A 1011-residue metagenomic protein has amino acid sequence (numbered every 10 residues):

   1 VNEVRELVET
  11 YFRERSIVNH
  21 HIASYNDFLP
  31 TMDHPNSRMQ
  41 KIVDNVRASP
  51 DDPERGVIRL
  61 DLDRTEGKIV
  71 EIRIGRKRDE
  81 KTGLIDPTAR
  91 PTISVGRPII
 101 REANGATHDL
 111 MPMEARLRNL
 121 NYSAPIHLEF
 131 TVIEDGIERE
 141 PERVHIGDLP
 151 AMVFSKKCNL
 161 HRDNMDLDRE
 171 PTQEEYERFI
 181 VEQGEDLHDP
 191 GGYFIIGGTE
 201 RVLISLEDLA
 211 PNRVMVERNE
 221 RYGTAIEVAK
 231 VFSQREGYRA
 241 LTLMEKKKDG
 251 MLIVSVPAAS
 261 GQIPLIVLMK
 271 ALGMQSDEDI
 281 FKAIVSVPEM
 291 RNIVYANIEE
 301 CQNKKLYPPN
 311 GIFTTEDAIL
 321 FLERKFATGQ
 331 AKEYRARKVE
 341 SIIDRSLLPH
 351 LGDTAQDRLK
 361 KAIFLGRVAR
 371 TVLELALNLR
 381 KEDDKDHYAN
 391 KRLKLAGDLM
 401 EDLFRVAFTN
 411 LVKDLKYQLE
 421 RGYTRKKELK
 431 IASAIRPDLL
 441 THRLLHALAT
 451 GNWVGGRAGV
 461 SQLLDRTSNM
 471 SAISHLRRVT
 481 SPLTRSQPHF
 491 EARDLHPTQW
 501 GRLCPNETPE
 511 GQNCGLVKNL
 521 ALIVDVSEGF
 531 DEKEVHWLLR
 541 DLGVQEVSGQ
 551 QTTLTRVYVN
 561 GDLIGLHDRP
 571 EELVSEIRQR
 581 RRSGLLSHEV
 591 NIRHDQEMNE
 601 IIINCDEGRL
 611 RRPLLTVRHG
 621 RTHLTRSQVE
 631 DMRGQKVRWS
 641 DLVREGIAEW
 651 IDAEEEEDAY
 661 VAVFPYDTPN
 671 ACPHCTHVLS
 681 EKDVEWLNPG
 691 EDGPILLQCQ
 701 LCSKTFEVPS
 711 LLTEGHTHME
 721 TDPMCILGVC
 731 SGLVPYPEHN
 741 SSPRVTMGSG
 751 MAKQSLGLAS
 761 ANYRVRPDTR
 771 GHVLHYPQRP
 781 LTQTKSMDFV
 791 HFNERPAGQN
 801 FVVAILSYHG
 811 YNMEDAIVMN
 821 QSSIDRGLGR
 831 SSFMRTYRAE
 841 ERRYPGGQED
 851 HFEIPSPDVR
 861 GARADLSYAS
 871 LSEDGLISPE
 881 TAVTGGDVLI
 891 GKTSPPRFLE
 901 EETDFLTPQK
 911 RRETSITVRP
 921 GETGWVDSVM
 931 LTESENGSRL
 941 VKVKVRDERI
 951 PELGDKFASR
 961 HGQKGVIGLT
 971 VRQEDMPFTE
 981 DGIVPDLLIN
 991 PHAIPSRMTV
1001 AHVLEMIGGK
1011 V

Functional and structural regions predicted by a protein language model:
V1-C514, K518-T668, C672-C675, E691 (+7 more regions): Conserved N-terminal architectural modules of multi-subunit, DNA-dependent RNA polymerase core subunits
E200-R201, D208-L209, E510, A521 (+6 more regions): Short, charged beta-turn/beta-strand-edge "cap" motif at the junction between a beta-strand and an adjacent loop
L209-P211, V216-R218, A521-L522, D531-V535 (+4 more regions): Short, compositionally biased
R485-Q487, H496-Q499, Q783-K785, V859-D874 (+2 more regions): Short, structured beta-strand/loop micro-motifs enriched in basic residues and often containing a Trp
H674-V678, L701-K704: Short Cys/His-rich local motifs and their 1-3 flanking residues in nucleic-acid-associated proteins and small
E681-K682, V708: Short, non-ligating residues that shape and space the ligands of small metal-coordination modules and catalytic
L687-K704: Cysteine-rich micro-motifs
V926, L931-V1011: Conserved phosphate-binding elements of NTP-dependent enzyme cores
